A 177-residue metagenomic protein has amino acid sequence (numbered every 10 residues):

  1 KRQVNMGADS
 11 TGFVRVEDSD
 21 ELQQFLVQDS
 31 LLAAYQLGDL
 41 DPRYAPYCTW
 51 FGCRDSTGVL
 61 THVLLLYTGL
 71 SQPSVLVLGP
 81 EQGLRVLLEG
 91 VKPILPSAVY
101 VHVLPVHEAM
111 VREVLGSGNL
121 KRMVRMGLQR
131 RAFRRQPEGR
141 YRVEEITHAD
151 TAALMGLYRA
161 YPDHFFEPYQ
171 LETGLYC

Functional and structural regions predicted by a protein language model:
R2-V4, D55, L60, L66-E138: Acyl-donor-binding surface of acyltransferase catalytic domains
R2-Y35, R122-E167: Short amphipathic alpha-helix that is part of the acyltransferase structural core
Q3-A8, V14, L22, C48 (+4 more regions): Compositionally biased, low-complexity repeat tracts
F25, D29, R43, L87-G90 (+3 more regions): Residues that form generic nucleotide/phosphate-binding pockets
L32-D41, Y100-L104, H164-T173: A short, aromatic/hydrophobic, helix- or strand-capping loop or linear motif that either lines the entrance/gate
G38, P42, V77-P80, V91-P93 (+5 more regions): Generic preference for flexible, low-structure residues
P42-Y67, T173-C177: Conserved beta-hairpin
Y44-A45, P96, H107-E108, A132-R134 (+2 more regions): Short C-terminal domain-edge/linker segments immediately following a structured domain
